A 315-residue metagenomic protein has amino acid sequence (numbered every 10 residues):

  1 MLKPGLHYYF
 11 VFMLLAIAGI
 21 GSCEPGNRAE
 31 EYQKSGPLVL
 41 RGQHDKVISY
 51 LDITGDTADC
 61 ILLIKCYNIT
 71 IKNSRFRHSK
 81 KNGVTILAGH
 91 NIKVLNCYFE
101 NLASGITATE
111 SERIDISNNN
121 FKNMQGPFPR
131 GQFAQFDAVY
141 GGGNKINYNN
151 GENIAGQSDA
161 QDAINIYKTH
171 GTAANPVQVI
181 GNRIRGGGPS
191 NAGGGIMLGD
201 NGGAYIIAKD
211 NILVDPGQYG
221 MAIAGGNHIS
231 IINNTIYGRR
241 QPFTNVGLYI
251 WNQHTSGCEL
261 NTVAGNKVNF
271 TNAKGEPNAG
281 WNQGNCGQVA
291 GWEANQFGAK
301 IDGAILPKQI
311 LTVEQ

Functional and structural regions predicted by a protein language model:
M1-F10: Bacterial N-terminal signal peptides that target proteins for export
F10-A18: Bacterial N-terminal signal peptides
G21-E24, D200: Short, basic/low-complexity N-terminal boundary segments at the transition from targeting/disordered tails
C23-G36, V246-Q315: Acidic, glycine- and Ser/Thr-rich low-complexity intrinsically disordered tracts in extracellular/secreted proteins
E30-P37, G55-L62, H78-L87, E100-A108 (+6 more regions): Extracellular beta-strand/beta-solenoid scaffold signature
V39-H44: N-terminal helix-cap/turn-to-beta initiation motif at the start of protein domains
D45-G55, Y67-H78, H90-A103, E112-G126 (+7 more regions): Right-handed parallel beta-helix
